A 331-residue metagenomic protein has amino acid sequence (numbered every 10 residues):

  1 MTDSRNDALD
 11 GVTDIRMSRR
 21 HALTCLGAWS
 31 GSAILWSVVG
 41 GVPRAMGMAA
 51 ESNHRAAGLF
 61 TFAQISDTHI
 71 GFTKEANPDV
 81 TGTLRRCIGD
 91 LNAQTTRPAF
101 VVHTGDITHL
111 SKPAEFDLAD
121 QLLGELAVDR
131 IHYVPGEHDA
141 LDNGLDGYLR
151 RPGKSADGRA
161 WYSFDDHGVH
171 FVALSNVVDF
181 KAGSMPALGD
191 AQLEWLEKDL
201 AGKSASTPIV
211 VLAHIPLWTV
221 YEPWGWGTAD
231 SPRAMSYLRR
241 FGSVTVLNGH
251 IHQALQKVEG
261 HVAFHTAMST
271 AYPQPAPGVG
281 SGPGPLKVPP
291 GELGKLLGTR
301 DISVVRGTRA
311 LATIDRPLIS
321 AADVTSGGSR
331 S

Functional and structural regions predicted by a protein language model:
M1-S18: N-terminal secretory signal peptides
D14-H21, S32-H54: N-terminal twin-arginine translocation
A45-D117: N-terminal active-site segment of His-dependent metallophosphoesterases
H54, K112-P208, D230-T245, K257-M268 (+3 more regions): Extended active-site neighborhood of metal-dependent phosphoesterases/phosphodiesterases
I65-S66, V101-G105, H132-E137, L212-A213 (+2 more regions): Active-site neighborhood of phospho(di)ester-bond hydrolases with catalytic His/Asp-centered motifs
F72-K74, I107-T108, V177-L188, W218-P223: Surface-exposed cleft-lining segments at the edges of enzyme active sites
S204-V220: Short acidic, glycine-rich surface-loop motifs adjacent to enzyme active sites
T313-S331: C-terminal/domain-terminus segments
